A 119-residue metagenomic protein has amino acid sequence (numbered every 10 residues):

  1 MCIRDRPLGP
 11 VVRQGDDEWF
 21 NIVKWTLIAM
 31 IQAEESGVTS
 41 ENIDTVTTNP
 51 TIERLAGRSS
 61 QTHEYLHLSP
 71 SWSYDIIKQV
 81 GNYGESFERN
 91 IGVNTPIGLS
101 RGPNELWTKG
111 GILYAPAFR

Functional and structural regions predicted by a protein language model:
R4-S71, N82-G84, N94, T108-R119: Extended ligand-binding regions for polar small-molecule ligands
Y74-I77, G84-S86: Extracellular/periplasmic bilobal clamshell ligand-binding domains
S86-V93, I97-G98: Detector for small/aliphatic-rich hydrophobic stretches
